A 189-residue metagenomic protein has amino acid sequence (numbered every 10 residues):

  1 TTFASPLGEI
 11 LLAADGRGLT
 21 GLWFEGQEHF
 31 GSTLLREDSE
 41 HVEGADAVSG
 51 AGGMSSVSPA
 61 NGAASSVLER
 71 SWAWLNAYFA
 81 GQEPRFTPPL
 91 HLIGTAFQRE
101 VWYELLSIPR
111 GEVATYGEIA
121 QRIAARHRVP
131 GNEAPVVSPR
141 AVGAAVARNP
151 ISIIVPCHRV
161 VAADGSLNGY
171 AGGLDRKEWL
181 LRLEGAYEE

Functional and structural regions predicted by a protein language model:
T1-F86, V161-E189: Low-complexity, small/basic-enriched stretches that occur predominantly at protein N-termini or linker tails
F3, Q82-E189: Nucleic acid-binding interface residues in structured DNA/RNA-binding domains, emphasizing the DNA-engaging scaffolds
